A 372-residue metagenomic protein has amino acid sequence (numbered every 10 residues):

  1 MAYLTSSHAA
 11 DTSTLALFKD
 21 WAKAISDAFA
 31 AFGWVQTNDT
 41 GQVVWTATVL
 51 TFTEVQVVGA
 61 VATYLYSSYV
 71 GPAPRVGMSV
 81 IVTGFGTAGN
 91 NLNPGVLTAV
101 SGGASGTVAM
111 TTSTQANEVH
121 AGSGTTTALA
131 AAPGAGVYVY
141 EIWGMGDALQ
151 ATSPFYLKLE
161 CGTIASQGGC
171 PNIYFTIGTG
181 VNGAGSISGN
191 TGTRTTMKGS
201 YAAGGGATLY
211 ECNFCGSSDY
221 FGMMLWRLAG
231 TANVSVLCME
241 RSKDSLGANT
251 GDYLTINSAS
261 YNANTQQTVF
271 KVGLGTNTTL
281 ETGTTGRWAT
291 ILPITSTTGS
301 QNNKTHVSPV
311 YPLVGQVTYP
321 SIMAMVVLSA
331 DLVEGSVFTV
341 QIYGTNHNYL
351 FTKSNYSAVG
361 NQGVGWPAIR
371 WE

Functional and structural regions predicted by a protein language model:
L4-T5, L65: Intrinsically disordered, low-complexity segments
T5-A47, A130-E372: Long, leucine/valine-rich, helix-dominated scaffolding and oligomerization segments
A47-G136: Small/polar beta-strand repeat architecture
